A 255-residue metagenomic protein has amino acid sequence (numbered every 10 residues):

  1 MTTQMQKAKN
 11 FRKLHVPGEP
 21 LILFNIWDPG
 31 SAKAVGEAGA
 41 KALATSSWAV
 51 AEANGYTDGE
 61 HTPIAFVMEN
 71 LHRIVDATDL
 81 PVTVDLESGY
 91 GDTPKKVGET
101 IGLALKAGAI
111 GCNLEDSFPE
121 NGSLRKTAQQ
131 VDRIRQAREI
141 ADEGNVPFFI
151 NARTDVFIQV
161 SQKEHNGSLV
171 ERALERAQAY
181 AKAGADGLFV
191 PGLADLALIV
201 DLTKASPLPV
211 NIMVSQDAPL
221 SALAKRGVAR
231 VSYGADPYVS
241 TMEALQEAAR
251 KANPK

Functional and structural regions predicted by a protein language model:
T2-V84, Y90-A235, V239-E247, K251-A252: Alpha/beta enzyme core
